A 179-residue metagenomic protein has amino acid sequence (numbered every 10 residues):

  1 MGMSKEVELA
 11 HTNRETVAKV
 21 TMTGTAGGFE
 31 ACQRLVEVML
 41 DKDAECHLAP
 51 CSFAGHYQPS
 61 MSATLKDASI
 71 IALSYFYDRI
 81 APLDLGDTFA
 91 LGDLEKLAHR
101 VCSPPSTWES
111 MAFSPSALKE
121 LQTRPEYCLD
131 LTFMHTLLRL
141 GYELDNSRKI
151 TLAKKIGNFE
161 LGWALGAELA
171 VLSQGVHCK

Functional and structural regions predicted by a protein language model:
M1-K179: Helical "lid/coupling" subdomains associated with nucleotide-phosphate turnover
